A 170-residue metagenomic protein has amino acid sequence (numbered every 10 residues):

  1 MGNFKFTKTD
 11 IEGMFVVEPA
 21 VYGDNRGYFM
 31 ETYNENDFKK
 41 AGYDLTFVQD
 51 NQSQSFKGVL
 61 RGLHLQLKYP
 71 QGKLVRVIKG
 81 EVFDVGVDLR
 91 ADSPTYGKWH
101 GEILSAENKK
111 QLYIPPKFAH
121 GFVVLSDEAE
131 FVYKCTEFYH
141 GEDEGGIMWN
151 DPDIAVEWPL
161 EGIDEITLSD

Functional and structural regions predicted by a protein language model:
M1-E107, S126-E128, C135-D170: Non-catalytic, conserved peripheral segments adjacent to functional cores
L112, H120-L125, Y133: Short beta-strand His + acidic residue motifs that chelate non-heme Fe in jelly-roll/DSBH and cupin folds
